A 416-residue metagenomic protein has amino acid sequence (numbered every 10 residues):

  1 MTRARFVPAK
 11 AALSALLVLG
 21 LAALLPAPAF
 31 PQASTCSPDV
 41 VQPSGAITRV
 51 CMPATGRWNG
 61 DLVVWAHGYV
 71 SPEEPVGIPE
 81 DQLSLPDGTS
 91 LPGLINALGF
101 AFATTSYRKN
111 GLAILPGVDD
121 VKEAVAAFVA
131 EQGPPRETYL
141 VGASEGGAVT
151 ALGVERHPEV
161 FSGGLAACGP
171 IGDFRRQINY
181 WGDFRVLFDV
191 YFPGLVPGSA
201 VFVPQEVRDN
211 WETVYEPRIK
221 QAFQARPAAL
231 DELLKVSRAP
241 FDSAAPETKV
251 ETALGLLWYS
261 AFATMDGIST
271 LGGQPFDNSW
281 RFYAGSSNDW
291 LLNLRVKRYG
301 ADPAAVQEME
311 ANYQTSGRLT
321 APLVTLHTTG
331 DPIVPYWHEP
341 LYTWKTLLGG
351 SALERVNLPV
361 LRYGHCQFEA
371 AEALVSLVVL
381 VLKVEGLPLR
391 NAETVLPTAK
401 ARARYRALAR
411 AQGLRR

Functional and structural regions predicted by a protein language model:
Q32-W58, R295: N-terminal cap/lid segment of alpha/beta-hydrolase-fold proteins
G45-I47, P53-L94: Short, surface-exposed "cap/lid" segments of acyl-processing enzymes
T55-W58, A124-S144, V160: Gly/Ser-rich "nucleophile elbow"/oxyanion-hole loop immediately N-terminal to the catalytic nucleophile in hydrolases
E137-F192: Primarily recognizes the serine-hydrolase "nucleophile elbow" in alpha/beta-hydrolase and SGNH/GDSL folds
P170-Q314: Accessory cap/linker subdomain of secreted extracellular hydrolases
T325-H327: Short beta-strand/loop motif that positions the catalytic acidic residue of the alpha/beta-hydrolase fold
I333-W337: Conserved alpha/beta-hydrolase "acid-adjacent" motif
R355-E369: Histidine-bearing beta->alpha loop at or near hydrolase active sites
